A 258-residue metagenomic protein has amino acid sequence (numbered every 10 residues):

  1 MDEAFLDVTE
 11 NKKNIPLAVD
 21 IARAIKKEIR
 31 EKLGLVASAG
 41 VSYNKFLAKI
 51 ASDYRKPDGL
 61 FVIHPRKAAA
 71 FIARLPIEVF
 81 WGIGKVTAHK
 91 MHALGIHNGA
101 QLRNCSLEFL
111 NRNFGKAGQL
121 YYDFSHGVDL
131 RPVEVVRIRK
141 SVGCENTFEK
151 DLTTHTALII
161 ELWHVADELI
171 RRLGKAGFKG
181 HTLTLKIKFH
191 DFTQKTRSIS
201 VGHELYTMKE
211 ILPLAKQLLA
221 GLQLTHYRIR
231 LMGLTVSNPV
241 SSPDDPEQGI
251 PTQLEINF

Functional and structural regions predicted by a protein language model:
M1-E3, S42-K45, F178-T182, Y227-L231: Short Gly/Ser/Thr- and Asp/Glu-enriched loop/turn motifs at secondary-structure junctions
M1-F148: Nucleic-acid-contacting surfaces of polymerase cores and analogous helical-repeat interfaces
T9, S42-N44, K188-H190, S237-P239: Short loop/turn motifs enriched for small/polar and acidic residues
V79, T87-I229, P239-F258: DNA-contacting surface of Y-family translesion DNA polymerases
